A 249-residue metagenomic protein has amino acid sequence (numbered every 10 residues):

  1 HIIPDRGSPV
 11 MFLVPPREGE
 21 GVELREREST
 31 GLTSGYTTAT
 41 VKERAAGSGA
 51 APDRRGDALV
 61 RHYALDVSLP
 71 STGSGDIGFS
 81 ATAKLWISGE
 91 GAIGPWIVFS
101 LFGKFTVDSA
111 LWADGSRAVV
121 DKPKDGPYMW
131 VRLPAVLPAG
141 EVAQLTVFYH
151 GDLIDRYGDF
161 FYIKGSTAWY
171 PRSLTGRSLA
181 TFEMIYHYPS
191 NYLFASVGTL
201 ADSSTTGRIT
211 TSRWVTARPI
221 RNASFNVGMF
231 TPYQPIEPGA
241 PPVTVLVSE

Functional and structural regions predicted by a protein language model:
H1-R55: Extended, non-transmembrane interaction/recognition domains
I2-I3, P9-V14, E23, T82-K84 (+4 more regions): Ordered hydrophobic segments in well-structured contexts
I2-I3, R117-P123, L200-T205, Q234: Short, exposed beta-strand/loop patches in secreted or surface proteins that constitute
P16-G19, W96-I97, F102-Y162, T206-R208: A surface-exposed beta-strand-loop module
E43-G47, A51-L69, G73-T82, E90-I93 (+1 more regions): Hydrophobic helix-coil surface modules that form long, contiguous segments used for peptide/substrate interaction
I154-F161, G165-T175, F182: Core domains of carbohydrate- and sulfate-ester-processing enzymes
